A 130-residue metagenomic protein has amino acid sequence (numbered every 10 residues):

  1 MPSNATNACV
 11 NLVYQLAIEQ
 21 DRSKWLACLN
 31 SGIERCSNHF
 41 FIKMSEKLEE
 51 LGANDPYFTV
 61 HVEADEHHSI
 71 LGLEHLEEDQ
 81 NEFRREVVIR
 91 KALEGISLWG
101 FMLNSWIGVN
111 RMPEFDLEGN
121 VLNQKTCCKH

Functional and structural regions predicted by a protein language model:
M1-H130: Non-heme di-metal
